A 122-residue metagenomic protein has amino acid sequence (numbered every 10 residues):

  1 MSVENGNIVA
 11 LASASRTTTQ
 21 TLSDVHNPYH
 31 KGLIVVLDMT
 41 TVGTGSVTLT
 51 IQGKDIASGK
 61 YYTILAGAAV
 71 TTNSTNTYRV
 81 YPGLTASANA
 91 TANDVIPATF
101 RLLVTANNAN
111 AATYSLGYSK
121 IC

Functional and structural regions predicted by a protein language model:
M1-C122: Surface-exposed, low-hydrophobicity beta-strand/loop segments enriched in small/polar/acidic residues
